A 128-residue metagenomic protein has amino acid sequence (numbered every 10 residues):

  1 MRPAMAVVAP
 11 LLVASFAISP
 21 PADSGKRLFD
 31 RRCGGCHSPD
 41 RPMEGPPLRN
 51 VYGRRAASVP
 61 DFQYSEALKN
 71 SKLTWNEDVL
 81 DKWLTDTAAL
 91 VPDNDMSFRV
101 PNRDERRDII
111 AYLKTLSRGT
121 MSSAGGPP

Functional and structural regions predicted by a protein language model:
M1-A22, S117-P128: N-terminal export/targeting leaders of redox proteins
P21-M43, L48: Sequence/structural segment immediately N-terminal to covalent heme-attachment motifs in c-type and related
A22, K26, R41, L73 (+2 more regions): Solvent-exposed, acidic/flexible segments
R41, Y52-A56, T85-A88, K114: A generic structural signal for secondary-structure junctions that act as hinges or helix/strand caps at the edges
P42, A57, R118-S122: Charged, solvent-exposed alpha-helical segments that act as regulatory interaction surfaces
E44-E66: Short glycine/threonine-rich turn/loop motifs
D61-D81: Short Fe-S-cluster ligation motifs
N76-A124: C-terminal capping alpha-helices of c-type cytochrome domains
